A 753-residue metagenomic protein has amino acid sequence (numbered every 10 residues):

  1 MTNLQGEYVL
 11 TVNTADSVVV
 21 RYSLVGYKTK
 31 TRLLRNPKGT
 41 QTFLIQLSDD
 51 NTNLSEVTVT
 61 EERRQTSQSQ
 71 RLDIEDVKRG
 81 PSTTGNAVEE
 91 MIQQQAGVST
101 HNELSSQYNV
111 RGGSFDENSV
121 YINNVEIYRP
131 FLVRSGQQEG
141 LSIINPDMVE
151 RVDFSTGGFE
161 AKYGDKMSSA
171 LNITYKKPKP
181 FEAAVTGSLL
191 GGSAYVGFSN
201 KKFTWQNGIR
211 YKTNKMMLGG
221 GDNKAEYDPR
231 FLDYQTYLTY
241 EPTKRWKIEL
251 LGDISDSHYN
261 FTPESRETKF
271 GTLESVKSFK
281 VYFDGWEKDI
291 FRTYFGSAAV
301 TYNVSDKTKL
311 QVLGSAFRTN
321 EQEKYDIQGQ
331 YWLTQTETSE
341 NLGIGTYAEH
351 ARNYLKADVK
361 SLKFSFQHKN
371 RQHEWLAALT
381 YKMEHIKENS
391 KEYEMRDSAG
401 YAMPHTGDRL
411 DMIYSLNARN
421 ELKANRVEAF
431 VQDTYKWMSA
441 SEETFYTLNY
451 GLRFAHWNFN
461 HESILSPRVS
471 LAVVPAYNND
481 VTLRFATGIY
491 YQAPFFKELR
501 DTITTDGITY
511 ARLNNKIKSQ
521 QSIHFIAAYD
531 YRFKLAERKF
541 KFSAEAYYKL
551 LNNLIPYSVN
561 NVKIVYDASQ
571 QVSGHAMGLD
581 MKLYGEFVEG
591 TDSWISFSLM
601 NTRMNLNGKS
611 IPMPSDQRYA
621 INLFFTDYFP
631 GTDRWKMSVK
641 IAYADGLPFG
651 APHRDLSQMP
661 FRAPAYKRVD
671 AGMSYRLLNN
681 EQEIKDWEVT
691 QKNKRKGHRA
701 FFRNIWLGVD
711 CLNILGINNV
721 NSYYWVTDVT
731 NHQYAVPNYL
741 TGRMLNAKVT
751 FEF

Functional and structural regions predicted by a protein language model:
V9-T11, E126-F154: Short acidic/polar hinge/loop motifs at secondary-structure boundaries that mediate gating or recognition
V19-K28, P37-P81, F115-E117, N123 (+1 more regions): Short, acidic, small-residue-rich periplasmic hinge/interaction motif at the N-terminus of Gram-negative outer-membrane
E89-E126: Extracytoplasmic beta-strand/coil segments of soluble accessory domains associated with Gram-negative outer-membrane
A184, L190-Y211, K224-E264, W286-A316: Transmembrane beta-barrel wall of Gram-negative outer-membrane proteins
S265, K269, A476-H524, A546-D567 (+2 more regions): Surface-exposed extracellular loop regions of Gram-negative outer-membrane beta-barrel proteins, predominantly
Q311-S315, K516-Q570, H575, L707-D710: Membrane-embedded beta-barrel scaffold of Gram-negative outer-membrane proteins
K436-W437, S441-E442, Y547-L550, D567-G650: Gram-negative outer-membrane beta-barrel transporters
A642-G650, Y675-F753: C-terminal beta-signal and adjacent terminal beta-strands/loops of Gram-negative outer-membrane beta-barrel proteins
